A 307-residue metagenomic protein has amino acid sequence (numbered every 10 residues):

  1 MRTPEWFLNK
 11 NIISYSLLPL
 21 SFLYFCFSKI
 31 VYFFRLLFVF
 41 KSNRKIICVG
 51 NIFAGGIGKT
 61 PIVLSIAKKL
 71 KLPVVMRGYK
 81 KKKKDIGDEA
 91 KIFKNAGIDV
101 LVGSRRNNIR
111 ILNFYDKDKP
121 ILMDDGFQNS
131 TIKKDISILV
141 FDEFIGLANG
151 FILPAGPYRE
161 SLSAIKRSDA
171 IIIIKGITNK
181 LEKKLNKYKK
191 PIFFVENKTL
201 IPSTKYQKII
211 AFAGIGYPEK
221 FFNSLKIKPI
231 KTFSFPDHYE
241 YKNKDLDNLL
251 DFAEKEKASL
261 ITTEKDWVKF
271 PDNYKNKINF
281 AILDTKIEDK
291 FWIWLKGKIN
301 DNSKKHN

Functional and structural regions predicted by a protein language model:
M1-K10, G146-I261: C-terminal accessory "lid"/substrate-recognition subdomains
R2-K45, N302: A transmembrane-helix-recognition feature enriched in membrane-embedded lipid enzymes and envelope glyco-/phospholipid
L23, T60, F93, D124 (+3 more regions): Residue-level signal for inorganic ion chemistry
Y32-K81: Walker A (P-loop) phosphate-binding motif
K71-V75, L139, K208-F212: Conserved beta-strand elements of the Class I
V74, K81-K187: Phosphate/Mg2+-binding loops and adjacent switch elements in nucleotide/diphosphate-handling enzyme cores
K134-L147, G156-E160, Y188-F194, K269-D289: A short, gly/pro- and small-residue-rich
P236-D237, N276-K305: Short, flexible loop segments at boundaries between secondary-structure elements
